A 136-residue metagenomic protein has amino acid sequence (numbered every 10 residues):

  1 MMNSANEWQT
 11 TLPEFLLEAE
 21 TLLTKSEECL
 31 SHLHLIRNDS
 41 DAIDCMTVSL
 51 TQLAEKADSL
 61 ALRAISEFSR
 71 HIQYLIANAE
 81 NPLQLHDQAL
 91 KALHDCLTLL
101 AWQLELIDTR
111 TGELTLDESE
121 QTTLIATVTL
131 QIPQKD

Functional and structural regions predicted by a protein language model:
M1-D136: Non-catalytic helical tethers at domain boundaries
